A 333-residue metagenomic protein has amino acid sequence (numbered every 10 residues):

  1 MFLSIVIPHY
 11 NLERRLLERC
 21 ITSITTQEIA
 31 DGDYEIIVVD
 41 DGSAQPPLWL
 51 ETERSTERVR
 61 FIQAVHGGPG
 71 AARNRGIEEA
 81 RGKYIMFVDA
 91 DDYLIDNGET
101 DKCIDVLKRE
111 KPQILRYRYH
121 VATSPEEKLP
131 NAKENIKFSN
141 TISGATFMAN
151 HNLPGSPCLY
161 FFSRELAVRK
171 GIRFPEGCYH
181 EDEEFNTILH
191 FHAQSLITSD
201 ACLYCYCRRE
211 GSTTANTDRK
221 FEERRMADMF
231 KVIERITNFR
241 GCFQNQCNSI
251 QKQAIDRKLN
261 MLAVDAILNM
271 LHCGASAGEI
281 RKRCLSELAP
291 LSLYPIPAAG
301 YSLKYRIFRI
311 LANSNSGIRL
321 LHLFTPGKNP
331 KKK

Functional and structural regions predicted by a protein language model:
F2-S4, S23, E35, E184: Cell-envelope/extracellular polymer assembly enzymes that use nucleotide-activated donors
L12-Q27: Short, well-formed alpha-helical segments that are part of the catalytic scaffolds of diverse glycosyltransferases
I21, G32-G42, R60-V65, D89-A90: Short beta-strand/loop segment that forms part of the nucleotide-sugar
D40-L50, Y93: A conserved acidic beta->alpha catalytic loop
F61, R109, L271-K333: Membrane-interface aromatic/basic loop that binds lipid-linked glycans or pyrophosphate carriers, typified by
Q63-A80: Glycine-rich, basic loop-to-helix element that forms the pyrophosphate-binding segment of sugar-nucleotide handling
P69-G70, A90-I197, C207-E223: Donor-binding/catalytic cores of nucleotide-activated saccharide and glycerol-phosphate transferases/polymerases
I85: Short aromatic/hydrophobic "clamp" motif used to bind/position activated sugar donors
